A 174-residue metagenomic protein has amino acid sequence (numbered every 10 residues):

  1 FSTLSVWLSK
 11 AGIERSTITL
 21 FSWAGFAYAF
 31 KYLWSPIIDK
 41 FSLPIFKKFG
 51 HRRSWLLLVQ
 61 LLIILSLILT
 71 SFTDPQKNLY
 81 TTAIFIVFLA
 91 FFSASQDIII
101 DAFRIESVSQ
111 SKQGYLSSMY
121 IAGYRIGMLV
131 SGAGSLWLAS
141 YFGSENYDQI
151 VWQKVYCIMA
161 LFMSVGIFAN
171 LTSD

Functional and structural regions predicted by a protein language model:
F1-Y28: Helix-loop boundary and gating motifs at the non-cytosolic
L4, S93-V108: Intracellular juxtamembrane helix-capping segments at the cytosolic ends of symmetry-related transmembrane helices
A11, I64-L65, S71-A83, S95-Q96 (+1 more regions): Intracellular loop-helix junctions on the cytosolic face of multi-pass helical membrane proteins
I18-P44, I63: Central cavity-lining transmembrane alpha-helices of secondary-active solute carriers, predominantly the Major
I38, S42-F46, W137-G143: Interfacial helix-cap and linker-helix signal at transmembrane-aqueous boundaries of multi-pass secondary transporters
K40-Q60: Cytoplasmic membrane-interface "Motif A"-like loop-to-helix N-cap segments of 12-TM Major Facilitator Superfamily
